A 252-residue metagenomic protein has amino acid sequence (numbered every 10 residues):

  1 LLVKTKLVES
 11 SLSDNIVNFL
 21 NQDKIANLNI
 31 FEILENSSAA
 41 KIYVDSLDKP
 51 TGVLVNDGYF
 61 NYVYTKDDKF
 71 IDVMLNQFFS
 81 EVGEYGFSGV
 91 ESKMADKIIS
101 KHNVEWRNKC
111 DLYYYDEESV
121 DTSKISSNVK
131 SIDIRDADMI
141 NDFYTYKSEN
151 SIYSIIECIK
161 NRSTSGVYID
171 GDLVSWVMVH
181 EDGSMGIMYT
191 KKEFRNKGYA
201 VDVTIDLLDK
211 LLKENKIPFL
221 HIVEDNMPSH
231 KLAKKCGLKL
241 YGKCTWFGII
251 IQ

Functional and structural regions predicted by a protein language model:
L2-A26, E117-N150: Short amphipathic alpha-helix that is part of the acyltransferase structural core
V17-G86, I169, V174-I187, K191-K192: Conserved donor-binding loop and adjoining core beta-sheet/short helix segment in diverse acyl/aminoacyl transferases
S46-P50, V55-S126, F247-I249: Acyl-donor-binding surface of acyltransferase catalytic domains
K69-L75, N196-L212, H230-K231, K235: Conserved acetyl-CoA-binding loop-helix of GNAT-fold acetyltransferases
E81-E91, L211-V223: Conserved GNAT acetyl-CoA-binding A-motif
S92-V104, E224-G242: Conserved active-site alpha-helix within GNAT-family acetyltransferase domains
S123-D182, G186: Flexible, substrate/cofactor-facing loop regions flanked by secondary structure within enzyme catalytic domains
K191, R195, V223: Residue-level recognition of the GNAT/N-acetyltransferase active site
